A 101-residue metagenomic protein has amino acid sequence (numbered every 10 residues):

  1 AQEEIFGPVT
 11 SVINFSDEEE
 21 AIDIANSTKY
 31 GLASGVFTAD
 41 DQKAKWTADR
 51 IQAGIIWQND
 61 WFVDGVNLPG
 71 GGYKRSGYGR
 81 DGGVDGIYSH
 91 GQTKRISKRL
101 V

Functional and structural regions predicted by a protein language model:
A1-V101: Conserved C-terminal structural/oligomerization subdomain of aldehyde/semialdehyde dehydrogenase
